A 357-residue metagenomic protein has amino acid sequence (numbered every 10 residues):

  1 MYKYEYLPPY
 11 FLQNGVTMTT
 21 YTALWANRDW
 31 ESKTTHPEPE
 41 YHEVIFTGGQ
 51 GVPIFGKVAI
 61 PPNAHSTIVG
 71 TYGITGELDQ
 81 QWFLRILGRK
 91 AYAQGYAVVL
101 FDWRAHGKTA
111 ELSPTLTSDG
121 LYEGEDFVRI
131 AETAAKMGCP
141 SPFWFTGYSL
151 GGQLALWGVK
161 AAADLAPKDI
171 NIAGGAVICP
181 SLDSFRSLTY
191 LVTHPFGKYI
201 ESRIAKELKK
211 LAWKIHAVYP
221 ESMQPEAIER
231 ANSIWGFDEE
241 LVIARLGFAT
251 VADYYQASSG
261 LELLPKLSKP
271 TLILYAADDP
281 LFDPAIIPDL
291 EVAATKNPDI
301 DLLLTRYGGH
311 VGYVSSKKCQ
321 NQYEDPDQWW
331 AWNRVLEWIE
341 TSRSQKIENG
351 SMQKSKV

Functional and structural regions predicted by a protein language model:
T20-N63, Q322: N-terminal cap/lid segment of alpha/beta-hydrolase-fold proteins
A59-L112: Short, surface-exposed "cap/lid" segments of acyl-processing enzymes
T117-M137: Alpha/beta-hydrolase active-site loop
W144-R245: Alpha/beta-hydrolase-fold enzymes
L267, I273-Y275, D279: Short beta-strand/loop motif that positions the catalytic acidic residue of the alpha/beta-hydrolase fold
P280-I286: Conserved alpha/beta-hydrolase "acid-adjacent" motif
A294-Y313: Catalytic histidine neighborhood in serine/cysteine hydrolases with alpha/beta-hydrolase-type architecture
G308, S315-V357: Catalytic active-site module of serine/aspartate enzymes centered on a nucleophile-bearing elbow/loop
